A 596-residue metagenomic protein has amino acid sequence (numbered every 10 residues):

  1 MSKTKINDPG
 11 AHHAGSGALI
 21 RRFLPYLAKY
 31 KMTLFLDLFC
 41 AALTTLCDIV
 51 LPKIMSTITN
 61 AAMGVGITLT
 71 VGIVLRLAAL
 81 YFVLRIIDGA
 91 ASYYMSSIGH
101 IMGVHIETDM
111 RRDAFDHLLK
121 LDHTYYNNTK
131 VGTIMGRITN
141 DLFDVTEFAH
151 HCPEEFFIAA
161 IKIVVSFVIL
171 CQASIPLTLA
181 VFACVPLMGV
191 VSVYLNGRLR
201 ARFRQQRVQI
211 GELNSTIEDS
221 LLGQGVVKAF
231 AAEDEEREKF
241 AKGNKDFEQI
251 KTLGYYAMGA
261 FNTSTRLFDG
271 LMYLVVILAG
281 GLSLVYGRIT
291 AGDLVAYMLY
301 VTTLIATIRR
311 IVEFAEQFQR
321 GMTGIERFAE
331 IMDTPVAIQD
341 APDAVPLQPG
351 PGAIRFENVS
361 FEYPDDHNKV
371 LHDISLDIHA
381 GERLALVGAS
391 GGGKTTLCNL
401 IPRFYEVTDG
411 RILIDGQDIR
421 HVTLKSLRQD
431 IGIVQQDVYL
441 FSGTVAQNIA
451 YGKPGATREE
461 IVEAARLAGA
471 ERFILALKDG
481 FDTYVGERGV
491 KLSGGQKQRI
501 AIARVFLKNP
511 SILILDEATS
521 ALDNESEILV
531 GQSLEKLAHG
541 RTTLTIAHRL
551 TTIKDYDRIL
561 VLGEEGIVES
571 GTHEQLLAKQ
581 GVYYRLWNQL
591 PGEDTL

Functional and structural regions predicted by a protein language model:
G10, L19, L27, M95 (+3 more regions): Juxtamembrane loop-to-helix connectors within ABC transporter transmembrane domains
K31, H123-T124, N140-A149, P153 (+10 more regions): An intracellular "coupling" helix at the cytosolic face of ABC transporter transmembrane type-1 domains
L34-A91, C171-P176, G287-A291: Transmembrane helix-loop-helix hairpins at lipid-water interfaces of multipass membrane proteins, especially the type-1
F39, C47, L51, T70 (+4 more regions): Hydrophobic alpha-helical transmembrane segments of ABC transporter permease domains
F39-C40, L84-G103, E154-I161, A180-Q206 (+5 more regions): Alpha-helical transmembrane segments of multi-pass membrane proteins
M63-G66, T70-R76, I169-A183, L253-E326 (+1 more regions): Helix-loop-helix
L347-L596: ABC-type nucleotide-binding domain
